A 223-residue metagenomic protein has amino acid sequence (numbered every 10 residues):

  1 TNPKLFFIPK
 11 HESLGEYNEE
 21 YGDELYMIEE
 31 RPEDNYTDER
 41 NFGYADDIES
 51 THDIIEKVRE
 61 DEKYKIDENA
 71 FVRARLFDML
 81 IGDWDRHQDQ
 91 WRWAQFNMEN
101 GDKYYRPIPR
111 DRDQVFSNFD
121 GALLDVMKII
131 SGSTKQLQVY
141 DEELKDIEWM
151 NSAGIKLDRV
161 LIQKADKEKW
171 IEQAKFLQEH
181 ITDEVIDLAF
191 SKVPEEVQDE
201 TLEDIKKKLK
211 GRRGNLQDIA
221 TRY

Functional and structural regions predicted by a protein language model:
T1, Q95-Y223: C-terminal catalytic region of ATP-dependent kinase domains
T1-S50, F77, G82-D83, K103-E148 (+1 more regions): Conserved ATP-binding subdomain of kinase catalytic cores across diverse folds
D47-E62: Active-site scaffold of zinc-dependent metalloenzymes
V58-D89, A94: A conserved hydrophobic secondary-structure block that centers on an alpha-helix together with its immediately flanking
